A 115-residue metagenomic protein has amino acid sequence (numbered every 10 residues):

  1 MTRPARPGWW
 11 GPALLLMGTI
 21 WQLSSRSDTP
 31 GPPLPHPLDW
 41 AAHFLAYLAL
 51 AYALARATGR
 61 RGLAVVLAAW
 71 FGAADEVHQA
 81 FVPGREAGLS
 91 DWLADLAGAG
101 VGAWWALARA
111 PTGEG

Functional and structural regions predicted by a protein language model:
M1-A55: "…centered on the first transmembrane helix and the immediately adjacent amphipathic helix/loop
T2, A110-G115: Short, charged juxtamembrane terminal tails flanking transmembrane helices
A5-W9, T58-V65, G88-L89: Membrane-helix interface segments
P12-S24, L63-Q79: Small-polar-interrupted transmembrane alpha-helices in polytopic inner-membrane proteins
P33-H36, A74-L96: Interfacial helix-loop-helix junctions of multi-pass membrane proteins
H43, Y47, A87-A106: Alpha-helical transmembrane segments that form the membrane-embedded catalytic/substrate-binding core of multi-pass
A51-G59, A99-A110: Hydrophobic transmembrane alpha-helices
L54-A69, D95: Post-HEXXH active-site segment of zinc metalloproteases
